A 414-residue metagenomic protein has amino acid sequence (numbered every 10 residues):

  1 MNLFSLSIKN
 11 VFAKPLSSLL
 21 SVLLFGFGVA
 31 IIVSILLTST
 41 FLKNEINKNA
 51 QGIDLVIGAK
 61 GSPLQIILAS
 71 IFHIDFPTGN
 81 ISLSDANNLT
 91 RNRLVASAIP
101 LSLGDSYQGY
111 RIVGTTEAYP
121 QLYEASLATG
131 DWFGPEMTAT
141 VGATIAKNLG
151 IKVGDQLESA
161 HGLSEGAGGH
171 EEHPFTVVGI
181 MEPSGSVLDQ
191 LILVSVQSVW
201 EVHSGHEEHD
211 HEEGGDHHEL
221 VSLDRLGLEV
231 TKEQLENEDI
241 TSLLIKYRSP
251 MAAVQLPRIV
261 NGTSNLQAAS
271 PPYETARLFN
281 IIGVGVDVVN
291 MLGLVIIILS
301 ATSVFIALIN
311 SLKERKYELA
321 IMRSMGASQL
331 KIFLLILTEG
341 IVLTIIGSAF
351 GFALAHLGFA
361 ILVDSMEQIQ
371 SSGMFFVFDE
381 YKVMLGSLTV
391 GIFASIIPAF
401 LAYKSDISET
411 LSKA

Functional and structural regions predicted by a protein language model:
M1-S34, N44, L337: N-terminal Sec/SRP start-transfer signal
V11, R323-L330, S405, A414: Short helix-to-coil transition segments within interhelical loops that connect adjacent transmembrane helices
L23, D287-A307: Internal alpha-helical transmembrane segments of multipass membrane proteins, especially hydrophobic lipid-embedded
L36-R111, A118-Q121, P135, K232-E233 (+2 more regions): Hydrophobic, regular-secondary-structure patches
S106-T116, S126-D210: Hydrophobic secondary-structure segments that place a key small or acidic residue at a functional site
E171-E172, I180-V286: Mechanotransmission and gating elements of multispan inner-membrane complexes involved in transport and envelope
I296-L299, I309, K316-L362, G386-V390 (+1 more regions): Transmembrane alpha-helical interface segments in multi-pass membrane proteins
L354, M366-F400, E409-A414: Conserved transmembrane alpha-helices of multi-pass membrane proteins, especially helix-helix packing segments enriched
